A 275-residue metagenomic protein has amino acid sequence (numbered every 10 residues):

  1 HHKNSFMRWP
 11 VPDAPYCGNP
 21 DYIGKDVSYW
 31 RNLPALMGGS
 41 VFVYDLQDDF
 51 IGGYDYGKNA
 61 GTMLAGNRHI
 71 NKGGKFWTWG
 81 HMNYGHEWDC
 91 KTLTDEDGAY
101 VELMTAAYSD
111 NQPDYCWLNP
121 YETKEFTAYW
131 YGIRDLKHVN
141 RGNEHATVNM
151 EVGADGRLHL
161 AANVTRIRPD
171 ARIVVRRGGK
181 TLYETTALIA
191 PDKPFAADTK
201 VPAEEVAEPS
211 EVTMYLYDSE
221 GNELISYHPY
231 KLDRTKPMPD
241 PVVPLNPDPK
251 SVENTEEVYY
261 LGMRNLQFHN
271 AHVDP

Functional and structural regions predicted by a protein language model:
H1, Y121, A128, L158-N163: Buried hydrophobic-core signal for structured, non-transmembrane domains
H2-T123, Y131: A contiguous, surface-exposed recognition patch within enzymatic or periplasmic domains that forms
R68, M104, T127-Y129, A161-N163 (+3 more regions): Residue-level recognition of well-ordered beta-strand positions that form the cores of beta-sheet-rich folds across
Y100, P229-M238, L266-H272: Short, charged, low-hydrophobicity "junction" segments
E122-D135, D218: Short, hydrophobic/aromatic-enriched beta-strand segments in well-ordered soluble domains
I133-H145: Proline/serine/threonine-rich low-complexity linkers at boundaries of modular beta-sandwich domains
N143-E253: Long, contiguous interaction/recruitment modules in multidomain scaffold/adaptor proteins
S251-D274: Alpha-helical segment of the N-proximal tetratricopeptide repeat
